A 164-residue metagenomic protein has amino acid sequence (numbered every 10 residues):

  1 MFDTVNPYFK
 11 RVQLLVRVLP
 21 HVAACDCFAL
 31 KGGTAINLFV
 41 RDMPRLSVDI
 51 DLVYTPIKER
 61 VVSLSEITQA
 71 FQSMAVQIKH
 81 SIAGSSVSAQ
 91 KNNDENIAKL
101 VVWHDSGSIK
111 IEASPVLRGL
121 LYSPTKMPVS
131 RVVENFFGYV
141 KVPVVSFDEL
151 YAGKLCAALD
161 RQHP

Functional and structural regions predicted by a protein language model:
M1-A29, I67-Q77: Helical scaffold of the NTase/Pol beta-like nucleotidyltransferase catalytic core
T4-N6, V12, V16-P20, A83-G84 (+1 more regions): Catalytic cores of NTP-dependent nucleotidyl/adenyl transfer enzymes across multiple folds
V22-I50, T55-P56: Active-site nucleotide-donor binding segment shared across nucleotidyl transfer reactions
D26, L30-T34, S63, S85-A89: Short N-terminal amphipathic alpha-helices
N37, S88-K91, K99: Short, solvent-exposed loop/turn elements at beta->coil junctions and helix N-caps that rim active or binding pockets
Y54-Q72: Catalytic palm subdomain of template-directed nucleic-acid polymerases, centered on the conserved carboxylate motif
Q72-A89: A gly/proline- and charged-residue-enriched helix-loop-helix capping module
